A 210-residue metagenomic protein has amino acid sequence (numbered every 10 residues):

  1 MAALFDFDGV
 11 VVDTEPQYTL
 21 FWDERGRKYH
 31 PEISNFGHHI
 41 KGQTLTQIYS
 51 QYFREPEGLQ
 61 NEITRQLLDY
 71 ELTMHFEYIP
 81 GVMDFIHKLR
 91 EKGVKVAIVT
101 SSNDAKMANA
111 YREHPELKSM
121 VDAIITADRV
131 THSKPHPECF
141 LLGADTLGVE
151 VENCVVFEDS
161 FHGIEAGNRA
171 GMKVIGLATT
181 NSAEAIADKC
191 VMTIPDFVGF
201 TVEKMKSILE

Functional and structural regions predicted by a protein language model:
M1, N103-E210: Asp-based, Mg2+/Mn2+-dependent phosphohydrolase catalytic module
M1-H38: Active-site neighborhood of HAD-like aspartate-dependent phosphohydrolases
V11, Y78, V96-V99, H132 (+1 more regions): Conserved SAM-binding loop
L20-E24, Q47-Q51, Q66, D84 (+3 more regions): Alpha-helical elements of Rossmann-like donor-binding domains used by nucleotide-donor carbohydrate transfer enzymes
W22, F85-R112, G167: Substrate-recognition element of Asp-dependent hydrolases with the DxDx(T/V) motif
R25-G26, Q43-E57, A110, A144: Helix-loop "lid/cap" segments that line or gate small-molecule binding pockets
R27-E32, G58, E91, P115-M120 (+1 more regions): Short helix-capping segments at alpha-helix termini
S50-H87, K92-V94: Metal-dependent phosphoesterase signature
